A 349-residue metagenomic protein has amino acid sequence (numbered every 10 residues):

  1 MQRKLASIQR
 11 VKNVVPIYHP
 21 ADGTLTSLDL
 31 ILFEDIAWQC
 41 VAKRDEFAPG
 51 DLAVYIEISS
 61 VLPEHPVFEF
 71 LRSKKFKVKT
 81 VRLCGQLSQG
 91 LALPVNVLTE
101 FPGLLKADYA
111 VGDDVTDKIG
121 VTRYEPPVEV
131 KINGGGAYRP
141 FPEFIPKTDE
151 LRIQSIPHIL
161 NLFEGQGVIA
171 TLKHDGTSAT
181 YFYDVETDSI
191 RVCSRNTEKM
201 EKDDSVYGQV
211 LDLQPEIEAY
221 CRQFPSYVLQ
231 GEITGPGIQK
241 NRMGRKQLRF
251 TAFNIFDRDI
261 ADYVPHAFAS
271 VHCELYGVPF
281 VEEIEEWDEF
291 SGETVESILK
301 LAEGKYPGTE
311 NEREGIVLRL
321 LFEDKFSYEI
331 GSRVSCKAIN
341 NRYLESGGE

Functional and structural regions predicted by a protein language model:
M1-E349: Core nucleotide-handling region used for phosphoryl-transfer chemistry
